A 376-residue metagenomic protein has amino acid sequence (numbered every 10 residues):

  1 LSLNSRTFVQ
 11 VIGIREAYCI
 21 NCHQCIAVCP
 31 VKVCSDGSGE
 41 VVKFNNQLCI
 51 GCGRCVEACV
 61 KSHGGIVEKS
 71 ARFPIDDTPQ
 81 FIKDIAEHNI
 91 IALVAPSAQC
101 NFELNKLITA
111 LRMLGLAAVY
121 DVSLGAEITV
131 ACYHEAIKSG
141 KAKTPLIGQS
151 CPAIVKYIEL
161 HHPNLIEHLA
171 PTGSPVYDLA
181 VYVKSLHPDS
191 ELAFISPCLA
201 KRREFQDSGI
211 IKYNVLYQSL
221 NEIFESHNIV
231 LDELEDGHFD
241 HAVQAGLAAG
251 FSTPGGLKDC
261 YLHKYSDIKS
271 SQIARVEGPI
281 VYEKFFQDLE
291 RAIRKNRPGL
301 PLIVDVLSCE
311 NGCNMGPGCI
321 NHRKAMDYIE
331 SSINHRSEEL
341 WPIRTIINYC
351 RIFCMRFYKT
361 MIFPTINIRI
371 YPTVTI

Functional and structural regions predicted by a protein language model:
L1-L3, I147-G148: Non-ligating segments of multi-cofactor redox enzymes
S2-N4, V11-I14, I20-N45, I50 (+3 more regions): Iron-sulfur cluster-binding cysteine motifs and their immediate structural context in ferredoxin-like electron-transfer
S2-V9, I26-P30, L48, C52-E68 (+3 more regions): Short charge-dense sequence patches
S5-F8, R15-E16, C34-G37, K184 (+1 more regions): Short, intrinsically disordered, charge-biased short linear motifs at domain edges
F8-V9, C29, G39, I91 (+2 more regions): General secondary-structure edge motif
A17-C19, N101-F102: Short, surface-exposed ligand-recognition loops at beta-strand->loop->(often short) alpha-helix junctions that present
P74-T375: Iron-sulfur-associated redox domains of electron-transfer enzymes in respiratory and anaerobic energy metabolism
